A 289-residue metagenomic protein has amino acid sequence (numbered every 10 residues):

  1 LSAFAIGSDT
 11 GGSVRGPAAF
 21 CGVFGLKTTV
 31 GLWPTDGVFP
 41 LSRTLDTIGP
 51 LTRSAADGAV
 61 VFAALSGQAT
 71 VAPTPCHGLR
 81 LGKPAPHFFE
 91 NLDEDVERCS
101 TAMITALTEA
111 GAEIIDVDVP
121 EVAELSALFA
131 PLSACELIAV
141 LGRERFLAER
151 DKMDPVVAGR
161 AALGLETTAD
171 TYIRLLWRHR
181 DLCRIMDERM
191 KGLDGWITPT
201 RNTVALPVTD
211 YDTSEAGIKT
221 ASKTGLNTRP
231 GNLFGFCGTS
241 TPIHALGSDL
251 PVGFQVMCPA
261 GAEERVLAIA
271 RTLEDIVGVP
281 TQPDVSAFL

Functional and structural regions predicted by a protein language model:
L1-F4, L193-G195: Alpha-to-beta junction loops
F4, S8-E90, T101-A110, I173 (+2 more regions): Structural helix-boundary/capping segments
G78-R80, L132-C183, D187, P199 (+1 more regions): Short helix-loop capping/hinge segments that flank enzyme active sites or metal/cofactor-binding pockets
P86, V119, L193, T198-N202: Short, well-ordered beta-to-alpha junction loops that form the rim of enzyme active sites and present histidine/acidic
E94-D118, G142-R150, Y172-L193, R271: Acyltransferase
E113-F129, G159-A162: Short connector loops at secondary-structure junctions
A205-G225: Short, surface-exposed loop/helix-turn segments at secondary-structure junctions that function as lids/hinges flanking
I218-P242: Small-aliphatic-rich amphipathic alpha-helix that forms the alpha element of a beta-alpha
